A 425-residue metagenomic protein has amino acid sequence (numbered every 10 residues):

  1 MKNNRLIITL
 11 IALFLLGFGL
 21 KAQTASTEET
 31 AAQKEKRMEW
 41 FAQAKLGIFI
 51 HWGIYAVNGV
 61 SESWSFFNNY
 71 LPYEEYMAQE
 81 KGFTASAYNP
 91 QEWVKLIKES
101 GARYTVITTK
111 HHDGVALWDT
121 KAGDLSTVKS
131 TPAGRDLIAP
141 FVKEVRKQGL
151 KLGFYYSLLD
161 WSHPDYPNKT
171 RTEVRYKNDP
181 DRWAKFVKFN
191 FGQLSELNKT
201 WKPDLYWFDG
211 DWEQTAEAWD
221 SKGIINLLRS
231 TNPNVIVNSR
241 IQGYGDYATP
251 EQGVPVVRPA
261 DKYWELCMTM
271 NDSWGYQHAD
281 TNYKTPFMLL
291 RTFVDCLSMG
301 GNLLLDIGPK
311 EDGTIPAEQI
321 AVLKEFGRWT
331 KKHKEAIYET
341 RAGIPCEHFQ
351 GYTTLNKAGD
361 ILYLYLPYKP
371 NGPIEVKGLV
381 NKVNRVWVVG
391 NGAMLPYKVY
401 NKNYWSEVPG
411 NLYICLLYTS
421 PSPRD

Functional and structural regions predicted by a protein language model:
M1-A25: Bacterial Sec-dependent N-terminal signal peptides
Q23-S420: Mature catalytic domains of secreted/periplasmic carbohydrate-active enzymes
P421-D425: A short, hydrophobic C-terminal helix/tail in secreted or cell-surface proteins
